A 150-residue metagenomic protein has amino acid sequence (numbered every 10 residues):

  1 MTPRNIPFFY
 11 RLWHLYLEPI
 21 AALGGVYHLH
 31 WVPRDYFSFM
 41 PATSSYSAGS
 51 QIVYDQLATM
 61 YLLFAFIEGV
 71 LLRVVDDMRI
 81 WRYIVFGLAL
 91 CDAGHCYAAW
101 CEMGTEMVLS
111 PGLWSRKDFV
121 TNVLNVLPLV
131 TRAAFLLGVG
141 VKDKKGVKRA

Functional and structural regions predicted by a protein language model:
M1-A22: Cytosolic juxtamembrane helix and N-cap/initiation of the first transmembrane helix
L15-A22, M60-G69, D92, P128-R132: Core segments of transmembrane alpha-helices that mediate helix-helix packing or line hydrophobic substrate/ligand
P19-S47: Hydrophobic transmembrane helix segments
D35, F64-V74, A98-T105: Membrane-helix exit/interface motif
G49-L72, G87-A93: Core segments of alpha-helical transmembrane spans in multipass integral membrane proteins
I84-M103: Hydrophobic alpha-helical membrane segments
G112-L129: Individual transmembrane alpha-helices with interfacial aromatic-anchor signatures
V126-G146: Membrane-water interface at the C-terminal end of transmembrane alpha helices
